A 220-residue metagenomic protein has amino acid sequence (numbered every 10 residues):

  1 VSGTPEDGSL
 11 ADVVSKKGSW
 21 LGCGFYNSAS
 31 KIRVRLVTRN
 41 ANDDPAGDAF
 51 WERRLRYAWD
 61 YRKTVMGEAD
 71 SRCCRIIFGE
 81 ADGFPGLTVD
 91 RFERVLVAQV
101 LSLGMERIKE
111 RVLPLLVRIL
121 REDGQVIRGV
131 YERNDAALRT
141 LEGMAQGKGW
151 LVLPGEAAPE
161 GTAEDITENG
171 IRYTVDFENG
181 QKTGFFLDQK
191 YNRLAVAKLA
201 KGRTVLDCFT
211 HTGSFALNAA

Functional and structural regions predicted by a protein language model:
V1-K198: RNA-binding accessory domains that recognize and position tRNA/RNA substrates
R193-A220: Conserved SAM/SAH cofactor-binding pocket of Class I
